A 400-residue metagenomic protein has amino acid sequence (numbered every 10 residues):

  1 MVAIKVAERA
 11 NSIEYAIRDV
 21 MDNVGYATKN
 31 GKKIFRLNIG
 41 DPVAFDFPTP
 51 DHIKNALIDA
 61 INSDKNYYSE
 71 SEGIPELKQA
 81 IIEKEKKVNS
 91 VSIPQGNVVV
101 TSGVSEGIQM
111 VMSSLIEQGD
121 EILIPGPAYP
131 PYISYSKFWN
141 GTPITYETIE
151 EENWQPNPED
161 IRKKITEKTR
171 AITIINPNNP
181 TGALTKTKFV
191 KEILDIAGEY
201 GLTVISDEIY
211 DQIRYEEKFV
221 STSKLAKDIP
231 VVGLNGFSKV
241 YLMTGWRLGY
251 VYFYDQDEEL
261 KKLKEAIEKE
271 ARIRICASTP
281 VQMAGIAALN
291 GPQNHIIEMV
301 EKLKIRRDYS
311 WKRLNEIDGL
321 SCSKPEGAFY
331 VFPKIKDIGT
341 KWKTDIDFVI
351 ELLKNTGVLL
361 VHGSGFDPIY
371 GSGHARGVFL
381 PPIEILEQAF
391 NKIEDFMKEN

Functional and structural regions predicted by a protein language model:
V2-G103, M110, C276, A288-G291 (+1 more regions): N-terminal small-domain helix-loop-helix segment of the aminotransferase-like
N30, W139, E199-Y200, I229 (+2 more regions): Helix C-cap/helix->beta junction micro-motif
K87, R162-K163, K341-W342, E351-L360 (+1 more regions): PLP-dependent enzyme catalytic core of the Aspartate aminotransferase-like
S114-S136: Conserved PLP-anchoring active-site segment centered on the Schiff-base-forming lysine
F138-I144: A short helix-loop-beta submotif of the ANL/AMP-binding
I144, I149-F219: Active-site phosphate-binding strand-loop segment of PLP-dependent enzymes
K227-K304, W311-R313, D395-M397: Conserved core segment of the aminotransferase class I/II
I286, K302-W311, C322-K336: Conserved glycine-rich beta-strand-loop-beta hairpin in the small C-terminal domain of fold type I
